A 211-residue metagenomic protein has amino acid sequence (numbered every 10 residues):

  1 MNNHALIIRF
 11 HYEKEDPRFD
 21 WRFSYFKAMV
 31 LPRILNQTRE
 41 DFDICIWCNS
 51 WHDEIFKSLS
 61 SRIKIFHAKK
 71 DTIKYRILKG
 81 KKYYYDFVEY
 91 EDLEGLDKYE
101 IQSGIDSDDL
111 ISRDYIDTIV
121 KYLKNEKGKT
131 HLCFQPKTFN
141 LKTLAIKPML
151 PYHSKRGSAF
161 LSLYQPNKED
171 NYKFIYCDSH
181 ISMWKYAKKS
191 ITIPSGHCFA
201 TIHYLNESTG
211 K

Functional and structural regions predicted by a protein language model:
N2, F42, D97-I101, G128: Short coil/turn segments at beta-strand junctions that form active-site/ligand-binding loops
N2-I8, R33-I34, F42-I46: Hydrophobic targeting segments
H4-F23, Q37: A conserved hydrophobic helix/loop-capping motif in glycosyltransferases and polysaccharide synthases
I7, C45-W47, G104, H131-F134: A structural signal for short, well-ordered beta-strand segments and their strand-loop junctions that often border
E13-W21, M29, W47-G104: Active-site-proximal specificity loops/subdomain of glycosyltransferases
R22-D41: Short, acidic, metal-binding catalytic loop of nucleotide-sugar glycosyltransferases
K79-G95, S103, L110-S190: Conserved catalytic core of nucleotide-sugar-dependent glycosyltransferases
K137-K142, S190-K211: Active-site donor/metal-binding and catalytic loop motifs of nucleotide-sugar-dependent glycosylation enzymes
